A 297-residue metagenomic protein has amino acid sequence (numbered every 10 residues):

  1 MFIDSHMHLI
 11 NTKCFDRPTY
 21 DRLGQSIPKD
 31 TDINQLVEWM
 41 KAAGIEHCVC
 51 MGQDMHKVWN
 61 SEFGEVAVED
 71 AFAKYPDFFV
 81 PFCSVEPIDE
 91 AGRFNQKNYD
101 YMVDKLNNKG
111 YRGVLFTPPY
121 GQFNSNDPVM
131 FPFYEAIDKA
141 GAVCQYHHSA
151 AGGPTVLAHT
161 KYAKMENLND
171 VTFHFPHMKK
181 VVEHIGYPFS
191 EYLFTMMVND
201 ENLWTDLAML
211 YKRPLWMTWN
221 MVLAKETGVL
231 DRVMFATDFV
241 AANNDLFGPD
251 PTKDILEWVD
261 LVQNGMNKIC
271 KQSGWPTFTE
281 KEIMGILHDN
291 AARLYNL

Functional and structural regions predicted by a protein language model:
M1-N60: An N-terminally biased module of ancient metal coordination in phosphate/nucleic-acid-related enzymes
F2-T12, C144-A150, V182: Histidine-centered catalytic micro-motifs
H6, W39-M40, C48, V68 (+8 more regions): Divalent metal-coordination and catalytic microenvironments
I10-K13, M55-V58, P87-A91, A150-P154 (+3 more regions): Active-site environment of divalent metal-dependent phosphoester hydrolases
P18-S26, K57-E62, E90-Q96, G153-A163 (+1 more regions): Short, flexible/disordered intra-domain loops and linkers
E38, V66-D70, D100-D104, P132-K139 (+4 more regions): Alpha-helical scaffolding segments of alpha/beta enzyme cores, especially the outer helices of TIM-barrel or partial
E46-H47, V58-H159, L203: Active-site gating/metal-coordination segments in enzymes
K179-V181, G186-L297: H/E-rich (His + Asp/Glu) clusters that bind or coordinate divalent metals
